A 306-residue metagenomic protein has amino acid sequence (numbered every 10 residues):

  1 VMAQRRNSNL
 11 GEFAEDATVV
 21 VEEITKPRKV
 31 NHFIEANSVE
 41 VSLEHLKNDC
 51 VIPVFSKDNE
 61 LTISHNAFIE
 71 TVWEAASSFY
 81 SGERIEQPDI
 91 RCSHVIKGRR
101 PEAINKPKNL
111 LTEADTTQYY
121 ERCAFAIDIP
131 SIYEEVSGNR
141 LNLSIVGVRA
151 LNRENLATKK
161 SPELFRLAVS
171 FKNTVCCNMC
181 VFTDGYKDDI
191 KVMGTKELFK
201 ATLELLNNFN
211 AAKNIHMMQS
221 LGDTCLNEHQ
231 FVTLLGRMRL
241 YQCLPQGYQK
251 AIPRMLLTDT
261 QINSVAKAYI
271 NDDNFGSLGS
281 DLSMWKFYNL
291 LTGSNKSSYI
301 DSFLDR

Functional and structural regions predicted by a protein language model:
V1-W73, F79-I96: Feature for intrinsically disordered/low-complexity regulatory segments and propeptides
M2-R28, N105-R306: Intrinsically disordered, low-complexity regions enriched in serine/threonine
E74, S78, Y241-L244: A generic structural signal for well-ordered alpha-helical segments enriched in polar/charged residues
S78-A124: A short acidic/basic microdomain associated with nuclease active sites
